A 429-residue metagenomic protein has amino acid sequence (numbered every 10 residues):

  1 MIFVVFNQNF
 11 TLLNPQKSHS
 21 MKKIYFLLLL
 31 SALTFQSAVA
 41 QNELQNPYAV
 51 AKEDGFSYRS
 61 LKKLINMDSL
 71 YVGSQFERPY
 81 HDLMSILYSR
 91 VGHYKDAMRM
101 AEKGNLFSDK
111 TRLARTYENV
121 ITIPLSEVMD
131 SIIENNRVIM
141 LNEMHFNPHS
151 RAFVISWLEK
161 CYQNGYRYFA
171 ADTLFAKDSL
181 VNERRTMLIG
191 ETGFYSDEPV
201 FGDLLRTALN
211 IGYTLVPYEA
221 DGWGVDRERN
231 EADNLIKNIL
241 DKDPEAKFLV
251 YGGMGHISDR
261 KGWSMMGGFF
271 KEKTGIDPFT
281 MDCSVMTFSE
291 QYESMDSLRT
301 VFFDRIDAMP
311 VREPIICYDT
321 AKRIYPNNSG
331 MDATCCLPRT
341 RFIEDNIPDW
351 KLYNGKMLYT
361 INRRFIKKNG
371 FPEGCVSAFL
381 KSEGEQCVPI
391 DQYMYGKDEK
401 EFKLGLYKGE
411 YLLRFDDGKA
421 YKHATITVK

Functional and structural regions predicted by a protein language model:
M1-N46: Bacterial Sec-dependent N-terminal signal peptides
Q41-K429: Compositional signal for N-terminal targeting/processing segments
